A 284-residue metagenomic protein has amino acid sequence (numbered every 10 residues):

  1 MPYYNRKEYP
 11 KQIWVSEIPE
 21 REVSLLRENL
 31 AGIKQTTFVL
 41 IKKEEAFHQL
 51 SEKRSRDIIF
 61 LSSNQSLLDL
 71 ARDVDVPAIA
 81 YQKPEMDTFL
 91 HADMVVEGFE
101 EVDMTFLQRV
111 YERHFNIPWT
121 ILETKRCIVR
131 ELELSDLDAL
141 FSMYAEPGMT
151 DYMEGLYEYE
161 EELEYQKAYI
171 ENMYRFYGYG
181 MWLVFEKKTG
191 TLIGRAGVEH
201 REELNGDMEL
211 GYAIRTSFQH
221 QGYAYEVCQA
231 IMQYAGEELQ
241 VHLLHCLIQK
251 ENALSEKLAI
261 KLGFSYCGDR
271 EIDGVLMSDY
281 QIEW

Functional and structural regions predicted by a protein language model:
P2-Y9, E28, G32-F38, F47-I58 (+5 more regions): Acyl-donor (CoA/ACP) binding surface of acyl/acetyltransferases
R6-E20: Short hydrophobic beta-strand segments
W14, I59-S62: Structural motif
V23, E162, C228: Aromatic/hydrophobic pocket-lining residues that form the small-molecule binding cavity in soluble enzyme cores
E45-F47, E162-L163: Short alpha-helical segment
G148-Y169, Y179: Conserved GNAT-fold acetyl-CoA-binding loop/helix
Y169-L183, G194: A short helix-loop-beta-strand connector motif used in the catalytic cores of GNAT acetyltransferases and, in some
